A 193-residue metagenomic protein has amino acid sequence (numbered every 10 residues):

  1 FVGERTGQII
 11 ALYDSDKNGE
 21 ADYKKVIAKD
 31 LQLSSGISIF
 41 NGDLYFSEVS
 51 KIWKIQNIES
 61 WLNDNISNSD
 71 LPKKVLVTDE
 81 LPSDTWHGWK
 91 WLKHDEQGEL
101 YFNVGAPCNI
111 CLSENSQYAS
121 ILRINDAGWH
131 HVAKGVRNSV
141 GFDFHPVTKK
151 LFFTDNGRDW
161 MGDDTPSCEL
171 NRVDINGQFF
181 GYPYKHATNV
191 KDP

Functional and structural regions predicted by a protein language model:
F1-G3, F46-S47, Y101-V104, K150-D155: Residue position within the beta-strands of beta-propeller blades
R5, I10-G42: Blade-loop segments of beta-propeller domains
T6, A21, V49, N115-Y118 (+1 more regions): A detector of repeated loop/turn-to-beta-strand junctions in beta-rich toroidal repeat architectures
Q8-A11, D43, K51-W53, S120-L122 (+1 more regions): A short loop-to-beta-strand structural motif that recurs across blades of beta-propeller domains
L12-G19, I55-N68, D174-F180: Short loop/turn segments immediately following beta-strands, especially the blade-tip and inter-blade linker loops
Y23-K24, L33, S38-F40, S50-D95 (+2 more regions): Asp-box/WD-like beta-propeller blade repeats and closely related beta-sheet repeat scaffolds
I39-G42, H94-Q97, F144-T148: Residue-level detector of Asp-centered blade-edge/turn motifs that repeat once per structural unit in beta-propeller
W89, A106-I110, S116-A119, R123-H130 (+2 more regions): Beta-propeller domain segments
